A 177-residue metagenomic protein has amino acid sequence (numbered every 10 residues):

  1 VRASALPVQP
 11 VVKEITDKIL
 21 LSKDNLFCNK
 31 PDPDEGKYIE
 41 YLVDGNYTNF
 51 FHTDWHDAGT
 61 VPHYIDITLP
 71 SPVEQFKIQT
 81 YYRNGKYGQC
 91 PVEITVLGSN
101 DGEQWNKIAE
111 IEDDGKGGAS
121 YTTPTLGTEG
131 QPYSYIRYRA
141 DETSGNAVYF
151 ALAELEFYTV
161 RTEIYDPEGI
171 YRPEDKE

Functional and structural regions predicted by a protein language model:
S4-Q9, D32, G36-A109, S120-Y171: Aromatic, loop-rich ligand-recognition surfaces of beta-strand-rich domains
K13-D24, T162-K176: Disulfide-bonded cysteine-rich modules in secreted/extracellular proteins, activating on the conserved Cys frameworks
T16, A109-E112: Short amphipathic beta-strand/extended segments with alternating polar/hydrophobic composition
K18-E40: Flexible, small-residue-rich N-terminal segments that precede or flank a structured functional core
D113-G118: Short proline/glycine- and polar residue-rich coil/turn motifs
